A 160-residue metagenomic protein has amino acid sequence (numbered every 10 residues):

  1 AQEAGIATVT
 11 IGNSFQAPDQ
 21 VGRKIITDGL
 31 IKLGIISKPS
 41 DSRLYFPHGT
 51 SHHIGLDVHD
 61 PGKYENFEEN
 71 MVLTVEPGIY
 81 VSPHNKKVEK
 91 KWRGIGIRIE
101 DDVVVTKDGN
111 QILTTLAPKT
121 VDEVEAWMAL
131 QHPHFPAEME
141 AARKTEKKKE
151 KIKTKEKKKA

Functional and structural regions predicted by a protein language model:
A1-A160: Active-site neighborhoods and metal-handling regions in enzymes and metal-associated proteins
